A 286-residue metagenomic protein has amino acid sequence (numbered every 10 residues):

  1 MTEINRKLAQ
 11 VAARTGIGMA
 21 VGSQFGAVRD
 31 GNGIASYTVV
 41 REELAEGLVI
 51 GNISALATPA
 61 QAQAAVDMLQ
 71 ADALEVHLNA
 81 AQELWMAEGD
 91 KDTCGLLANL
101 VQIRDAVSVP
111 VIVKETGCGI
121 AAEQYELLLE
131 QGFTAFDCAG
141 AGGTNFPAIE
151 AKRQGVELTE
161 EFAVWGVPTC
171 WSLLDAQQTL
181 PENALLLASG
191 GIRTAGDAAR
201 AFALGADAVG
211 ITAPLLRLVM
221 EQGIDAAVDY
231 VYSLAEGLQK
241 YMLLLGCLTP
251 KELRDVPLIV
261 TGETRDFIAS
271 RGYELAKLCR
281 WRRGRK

Functional and structural regions predicted by a protein language model:
M1-E126, Q131, G155-L158: Active-site entrance/lid segments in N-terminal catalytic domains of soluble metabolic enzymes
A13, I17, A45, D67 (+7 more regions): Generic secondary-structure signature for well-ordered alpha-helical cores
S23-N32, S54-A60, L84-K91, V107-K114 (+6 more regions): Low-complexity, flexible helical/coil segments
T38-G47, L96, T134-D137, V156-E161 (+2 more regions): Short, structured secondary-structure boundary patches
V49, L74, I112, L185-L186 (+2 more regions): Secondary-structure boundary/capping residues
T93-E221: Glycine-rich phosphate/ribose-binding loops and adjacent secondary-structure elements that form binding surfaces
E160-L185, R193-K286: Alpha/beta catalytic cores of nucleotide-metabolism and tRNA/nucleoside-modifying enzymes
